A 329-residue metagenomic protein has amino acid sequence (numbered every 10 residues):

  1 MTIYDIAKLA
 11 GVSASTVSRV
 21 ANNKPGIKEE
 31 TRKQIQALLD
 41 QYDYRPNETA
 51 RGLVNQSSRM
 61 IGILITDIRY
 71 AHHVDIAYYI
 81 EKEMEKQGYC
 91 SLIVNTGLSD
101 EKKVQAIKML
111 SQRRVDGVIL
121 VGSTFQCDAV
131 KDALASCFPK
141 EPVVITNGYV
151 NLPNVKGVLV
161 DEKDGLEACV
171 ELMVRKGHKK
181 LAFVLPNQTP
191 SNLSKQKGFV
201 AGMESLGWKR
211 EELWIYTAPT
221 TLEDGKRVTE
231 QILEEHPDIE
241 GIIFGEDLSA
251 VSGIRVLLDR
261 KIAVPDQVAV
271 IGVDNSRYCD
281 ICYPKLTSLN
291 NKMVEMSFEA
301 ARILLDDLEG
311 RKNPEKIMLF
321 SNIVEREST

Functional and structural regions predicted by a protein language model:
M1, D40-Y78, Q87, G97-L98 (+1 more regions): N-terminal helix-turn-helix/winged-helix DNA-binding helices and compositionally similar short basic alpha-helical
M1-R59: N-terminal helix-turn-helix DNA-binding module of bacterial transcription factors
A14, Q41, K82-C90, K108-R114 (+1 more regions): Bacterial carbohydrate/catabolite-sensing allosteric modules
D67-Y70, G97-L98, V121-Q126, P186-P190: Short histidine/acidic/glycine/proline-rich micro-motifs that form metal- and phosphate-coordinating active-site loops
S91-N95: Short beta-strand->loop structural element characteristic of the AMP-binding/adenylate-forming
V118: Intrinsically disordered, low-complexity polar regions and short flexible loop motifs
